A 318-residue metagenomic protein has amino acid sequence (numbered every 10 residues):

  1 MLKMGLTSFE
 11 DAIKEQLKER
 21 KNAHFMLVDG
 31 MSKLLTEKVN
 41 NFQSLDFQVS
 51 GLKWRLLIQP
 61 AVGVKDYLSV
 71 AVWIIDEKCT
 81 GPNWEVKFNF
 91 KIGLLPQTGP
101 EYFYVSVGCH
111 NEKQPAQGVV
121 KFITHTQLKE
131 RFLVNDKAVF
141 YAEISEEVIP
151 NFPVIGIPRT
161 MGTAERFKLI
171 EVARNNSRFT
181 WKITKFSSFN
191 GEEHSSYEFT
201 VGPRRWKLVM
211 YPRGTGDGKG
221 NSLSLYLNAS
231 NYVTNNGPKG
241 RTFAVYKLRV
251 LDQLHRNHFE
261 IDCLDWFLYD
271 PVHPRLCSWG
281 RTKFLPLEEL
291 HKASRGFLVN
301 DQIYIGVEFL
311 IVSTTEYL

Functional and structural regions predicted by a protein language model:
M1-L318: Protein/peptide-recognition domains central to ubiquitin and immune signaling
